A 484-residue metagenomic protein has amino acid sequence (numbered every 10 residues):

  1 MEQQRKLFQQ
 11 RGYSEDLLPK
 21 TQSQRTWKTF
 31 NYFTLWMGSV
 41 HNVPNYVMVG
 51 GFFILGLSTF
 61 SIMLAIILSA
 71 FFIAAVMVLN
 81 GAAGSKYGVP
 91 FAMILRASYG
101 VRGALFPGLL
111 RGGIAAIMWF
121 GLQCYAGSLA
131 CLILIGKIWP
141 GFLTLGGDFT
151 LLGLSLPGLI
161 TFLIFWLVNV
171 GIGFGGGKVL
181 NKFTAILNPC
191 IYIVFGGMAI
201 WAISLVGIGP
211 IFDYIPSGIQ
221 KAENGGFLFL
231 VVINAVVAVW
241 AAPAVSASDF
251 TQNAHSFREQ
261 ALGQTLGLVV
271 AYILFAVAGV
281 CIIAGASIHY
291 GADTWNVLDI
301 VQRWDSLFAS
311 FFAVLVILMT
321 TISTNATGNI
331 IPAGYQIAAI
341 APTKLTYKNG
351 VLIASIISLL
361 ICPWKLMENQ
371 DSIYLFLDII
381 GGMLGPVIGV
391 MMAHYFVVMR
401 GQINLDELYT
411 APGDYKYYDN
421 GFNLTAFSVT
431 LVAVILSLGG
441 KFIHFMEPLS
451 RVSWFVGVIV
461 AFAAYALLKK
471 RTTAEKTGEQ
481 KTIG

Functional and structural regions predicted by a protein language model:
M1-T59, F71, G196, L205-G209 (+3 more regions): Membrane-interface "cap" regions at the ends of multi-pass membrane proteins
P19, S23, V387-A464, R471 (+2 more regions): C-terminal membrane-solvent junction of multi-pass transporters and transport-like membrane proteins
W27-Y46, T161-V168, A199-V206, S217-V280 (+4 more regions): Hydrophobic, membrane-embedded alpha-helices of multi-pass small-molecule transporters
H41-N45, L68-V76, R111-Q123, P189-S204 (+3 more regions): Selective recognition of specific alpha-helical transmembrane segments in multi-pass small-molecule
I66-Y99, R111-Y125, I282-A286, I322-S323 (+1 more regions): Juxtamembrane transmembrane-helix boundary signature
G108-L109, I135-G175, P189-M198, L228-A247 (+3 more regions): Transmembrane alpha-helical segments of multi-pass small-molecule transport proteins
C124, S128-K137, C190-G218, V239-W240 (+3 more regions): Hydrophobic alpha-helical segments and their helix-loop junctions in multi-pass secondary transporters
Y125-S128, I160-S204, Q264-L268, F376-G385: Membrane-interface loop-to-helix entry segments
